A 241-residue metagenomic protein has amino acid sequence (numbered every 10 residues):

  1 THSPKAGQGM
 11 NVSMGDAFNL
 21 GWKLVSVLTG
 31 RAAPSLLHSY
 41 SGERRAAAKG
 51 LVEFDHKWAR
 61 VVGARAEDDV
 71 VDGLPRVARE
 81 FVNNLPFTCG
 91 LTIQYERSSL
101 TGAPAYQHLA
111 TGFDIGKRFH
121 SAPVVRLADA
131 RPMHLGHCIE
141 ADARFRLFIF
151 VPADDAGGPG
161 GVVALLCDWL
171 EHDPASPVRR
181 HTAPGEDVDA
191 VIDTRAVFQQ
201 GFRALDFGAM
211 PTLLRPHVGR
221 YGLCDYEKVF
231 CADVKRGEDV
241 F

Functional and structural regions predicted by a protein language model:
T1-H38: Active-site-proximal cofactor/substrate-binding loop regions of enzyme domains
S26-F241: Helical substrate-recognition/capping region of FAD-dependent monooxygenase/halogenase enzymes
